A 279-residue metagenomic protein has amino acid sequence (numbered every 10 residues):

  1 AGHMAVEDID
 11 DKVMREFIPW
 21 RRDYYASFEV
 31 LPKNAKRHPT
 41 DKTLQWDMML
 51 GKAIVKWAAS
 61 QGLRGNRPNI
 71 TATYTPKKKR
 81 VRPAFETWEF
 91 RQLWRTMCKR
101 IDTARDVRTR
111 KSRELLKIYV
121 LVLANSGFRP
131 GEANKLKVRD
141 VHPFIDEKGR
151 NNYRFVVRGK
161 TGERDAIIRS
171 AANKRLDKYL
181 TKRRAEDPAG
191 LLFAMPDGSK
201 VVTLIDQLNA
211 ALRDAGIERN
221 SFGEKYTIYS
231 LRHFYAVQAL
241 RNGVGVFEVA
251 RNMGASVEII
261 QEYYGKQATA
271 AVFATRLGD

Functional and structural regions predicted by a protein language model:
A1-A35, I54-K56: Basic/aromatic-enriched alpha-helical hairpins
D8, A72-T73, T96-C98, S126 (+2 more regions): Conserved tyrosine-mediated DNA breakage-rejoining catalytic core shared by Y-recombinases
V30-D41, Q45, M49, S60 (+4 more regions): Basic, Lys/Arg- and aromatic-enriched nucleic-acid-binding interface segment
K52-A59, A268: C-terminal flanking helix
K79, V157-K178, P188-L212, T227: C-terminal catalytic core of Y-nucleophile DNA break-rejoin enzymes
A84, N151-N152, V157-G162, V246 (+1 more regions): Catalytic-site neighborhood detector that most strongly recognizes the C-terminal catalytic loop/helix of tyrosine
R95-D102, F144-D146, K182-A189, A194-S199 (+2 more regions): C-terminal secondary-structure termini that scaffold catalytic or DNA-interacting sites
R100-R110, S126, T181-L191, I205-R251 (+1 more regions): Short, basic (Lys/Arg/His-rich) helix/loop patches that form interaction surfaces in the mid-to-C-terminal regions
